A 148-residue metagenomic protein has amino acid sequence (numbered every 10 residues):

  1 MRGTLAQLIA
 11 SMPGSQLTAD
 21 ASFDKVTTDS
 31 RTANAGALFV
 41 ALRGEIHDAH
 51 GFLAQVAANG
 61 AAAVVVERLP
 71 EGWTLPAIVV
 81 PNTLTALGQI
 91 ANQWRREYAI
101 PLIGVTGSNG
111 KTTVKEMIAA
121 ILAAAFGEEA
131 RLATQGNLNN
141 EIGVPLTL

Functional and structural regions predicted by a protein language model:
M1-Q89, Q93: N-terminal leader/targeting and accessory segments in enzymes
L87-L148: Phosphate-binding loop of NTP-binding sites
